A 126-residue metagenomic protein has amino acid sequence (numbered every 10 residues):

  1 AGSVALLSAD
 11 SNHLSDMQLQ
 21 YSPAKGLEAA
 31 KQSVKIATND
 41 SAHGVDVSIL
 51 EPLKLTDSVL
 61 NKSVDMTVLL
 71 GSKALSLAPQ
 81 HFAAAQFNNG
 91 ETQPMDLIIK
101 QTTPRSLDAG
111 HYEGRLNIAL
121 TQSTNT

Functional and structural regions predicted by a protein language model:
A1-S58, G90-T126: N-terminal small/polar-rich segments of proteins
Q32, S63, H81-A83: Short small/polar-residue motifs
L60-K73: Short, surface-exposed beta-strand/strand-loop-strand elements in extracellular ectodomains
L70-L77, H111-R115: Short linear motifs in low-complexity, proline-biased tails and propeptides
A78-T92: An anionic, turn-rich surface loop/hairpin at beta-sheet edges that serves as a generic interaction/coordination patch
